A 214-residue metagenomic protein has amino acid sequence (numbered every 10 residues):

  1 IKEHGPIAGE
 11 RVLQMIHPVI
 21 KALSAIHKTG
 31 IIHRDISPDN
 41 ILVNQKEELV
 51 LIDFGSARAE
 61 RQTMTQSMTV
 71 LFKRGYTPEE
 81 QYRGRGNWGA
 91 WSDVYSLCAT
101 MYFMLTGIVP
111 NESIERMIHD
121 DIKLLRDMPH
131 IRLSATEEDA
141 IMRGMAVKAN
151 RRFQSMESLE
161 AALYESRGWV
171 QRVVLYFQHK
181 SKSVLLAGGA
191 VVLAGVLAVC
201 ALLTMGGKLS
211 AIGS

Functional and structural regions predicted by a protein language model:
I1-I7: AlphaC helix of the protein kinase catalytic domain
M15-I16: Activation segment signature within eukaryotic-like protein kinase domains
V19-I31: Protein kinase catalytic-loop region centered on the HRD/HxD motif
I32, S37-P38, L42: Canonical protein kinase catalytic loop motif
V43-E47: Activation-loop N-terminal segment of eukaryotic-like protein kinases
V50-D53: Pre-DFG segment of protein kinase catalytic domains
G75-R167: C-terminal lobe helix-coil module of Hanks-type protein kinase domains
